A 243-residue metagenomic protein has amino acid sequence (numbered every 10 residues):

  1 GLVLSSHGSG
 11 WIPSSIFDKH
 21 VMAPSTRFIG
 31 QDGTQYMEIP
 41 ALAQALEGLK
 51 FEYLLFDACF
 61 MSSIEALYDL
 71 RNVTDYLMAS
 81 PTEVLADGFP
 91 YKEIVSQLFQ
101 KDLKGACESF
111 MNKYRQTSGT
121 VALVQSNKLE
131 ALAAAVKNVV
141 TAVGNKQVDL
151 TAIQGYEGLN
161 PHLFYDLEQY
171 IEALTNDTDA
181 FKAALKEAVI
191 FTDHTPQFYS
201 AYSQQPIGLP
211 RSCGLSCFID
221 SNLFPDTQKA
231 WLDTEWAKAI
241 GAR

Functional and structural regions predicted by a protein language model:
G1: Carboxylate/His-rich catalytic cores and anion/metal-binding grooves
L4: Cleft-lining beta-strand/loop regions that shape enzyme active-site pockets
G8, I16-R243: Terminal, contiguous helix-loop blocks that mediate binding/assembly
W11: Substrate/ligand-engaging "lid" and interaction regions
